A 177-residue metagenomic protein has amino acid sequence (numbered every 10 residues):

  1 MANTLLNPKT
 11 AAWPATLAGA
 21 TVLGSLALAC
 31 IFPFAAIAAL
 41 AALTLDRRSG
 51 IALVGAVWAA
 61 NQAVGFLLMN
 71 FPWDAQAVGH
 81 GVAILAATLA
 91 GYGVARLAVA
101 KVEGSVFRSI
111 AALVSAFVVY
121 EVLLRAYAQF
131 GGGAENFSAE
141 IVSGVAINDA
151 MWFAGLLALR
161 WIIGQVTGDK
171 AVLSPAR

Functional and structural regions predicted by a protein language model:
M1-A52: Hydrophobic transmembrane alpha-helices
A11-T16, I51-G55, G81-L85, I110-V114 (+1 more regions): Hydrophobic alpha-helical transmembrane segments
T16-L17, Q62-G65, M69, A134-E135 (+1 more regions): Membrane-helix boundary/juxtamembrane interface motif
L23-I31, A56-G93: Interfacial aromatic-anchored transmembrane helix boundaries in multi-pass membrane proteins
A36-I37, A90, G155: Hydrophobic/aromatic residues in alpha-helical transmembrane segments
A38-L40, P72-V82, E135-A146: Non-cytosolic membrane-interface motifs at loop->transmembrane helix junctions
L45-G55, A63-P72, V122-R125: Juxtamembrane membrane-interface segments at transmembrane alpha-helix termini
V94-R177: Membrane-embedded alpha-helical hairpins and interfacial helices in multi-pass inner-membrane proteins
